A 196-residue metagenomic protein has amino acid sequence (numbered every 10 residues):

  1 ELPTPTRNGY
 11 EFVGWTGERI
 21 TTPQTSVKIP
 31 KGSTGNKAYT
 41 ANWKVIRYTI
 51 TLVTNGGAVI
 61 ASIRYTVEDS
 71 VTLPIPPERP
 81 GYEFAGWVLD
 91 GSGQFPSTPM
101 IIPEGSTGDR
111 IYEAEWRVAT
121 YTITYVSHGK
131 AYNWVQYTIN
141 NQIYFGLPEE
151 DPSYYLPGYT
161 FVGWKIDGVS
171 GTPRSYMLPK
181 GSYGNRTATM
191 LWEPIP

Functional and structural regions predicted by a protein language model:
E1-P196: Secondary-structure capping and domain/repeat boundary segments
